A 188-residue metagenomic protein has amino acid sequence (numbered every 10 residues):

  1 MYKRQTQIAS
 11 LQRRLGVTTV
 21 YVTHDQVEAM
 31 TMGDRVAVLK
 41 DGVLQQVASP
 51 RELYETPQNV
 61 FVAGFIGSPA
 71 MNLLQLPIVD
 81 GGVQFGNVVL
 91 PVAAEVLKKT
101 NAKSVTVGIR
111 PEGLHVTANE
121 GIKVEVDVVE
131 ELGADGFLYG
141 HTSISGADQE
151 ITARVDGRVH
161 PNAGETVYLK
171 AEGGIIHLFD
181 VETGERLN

Functional and structural regions predicted by a protein language model:
K3-F61: ABC ATPase nucleotide-binding domains
M30-V43, I66, E125-V129, A134: Short low-complexity stretches enriched in small and charged residues
S49, F61, Q75-P77, K123-D127: Residues located in well-ordered beta-strands
T56-V79: C-terminal boundary and immediately downstream tail of ABC-type ATPase nucleotide-binding domains
P69-M71, G82-N188: Non-catalytic connector elements of ABC transporters
